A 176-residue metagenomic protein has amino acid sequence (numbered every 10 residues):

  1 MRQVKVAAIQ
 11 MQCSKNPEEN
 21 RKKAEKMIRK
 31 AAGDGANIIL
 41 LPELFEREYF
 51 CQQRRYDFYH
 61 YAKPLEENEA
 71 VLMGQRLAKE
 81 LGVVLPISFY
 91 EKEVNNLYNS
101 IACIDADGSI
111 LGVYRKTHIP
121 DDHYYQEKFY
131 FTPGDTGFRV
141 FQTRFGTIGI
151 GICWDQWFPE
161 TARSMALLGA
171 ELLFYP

Functional and structural regions predicted by a protein language model:
M1-A7: Extreme N-terminal starter segment of soluble prokaryotic enzymes
V6, N20, L40, A78 (+1 more regions): Residue-level signal for inorganic ion chemistry
A7, V84-P86, G149, Y175: Structural detector of well-ordered beta-strand residues that form the stable sheet scaffold of enzyme domains
Q10-N16: Short polar catalytic/cofactor-binding loops
M11, L44, D155-Q156: Active-site metal-binding loops of divalent metal-dependent hydrolases
P17, K26-D107, V113: Cys-nucleophile CN-hydrolase/nitrilase-fold catalytic domain and related Cys-dependent amidase chemistry that acts on
E19-K30, Q156-M165: Short, acidic/polar
K63, R76, K92-P176: Active-site catalytic loop in hydrolytic enzyme cores
